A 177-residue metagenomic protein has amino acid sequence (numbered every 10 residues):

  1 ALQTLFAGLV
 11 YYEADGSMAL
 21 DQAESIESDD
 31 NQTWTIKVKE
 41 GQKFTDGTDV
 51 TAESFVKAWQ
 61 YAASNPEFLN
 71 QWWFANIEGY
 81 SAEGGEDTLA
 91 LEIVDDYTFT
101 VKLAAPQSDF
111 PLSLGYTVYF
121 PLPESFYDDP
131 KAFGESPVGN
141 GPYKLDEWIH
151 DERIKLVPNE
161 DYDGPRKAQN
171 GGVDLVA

Functional and structural regions predicted by a protein language model:
A1-D30, V138: N-terminal lobe/hinge region of extracytoplasmic solute-binding protein
Q3, A7, E24, T48 (+4 more regions): Solvent-exposed, polar/charged alpha-helical surfaces in well-ordered, non-transmembrane soluble domains, broadly
L9, S25-I26, G47, V101 (+2 more regions): Residue-level signal for nonpolar/aromatic packing positions in well-ordered secondary structure
V10, A14, N31, E40-K43 (+5 more regions): Sec-exported extracytoplasmic/periplasmic mature domains
S25-L69, T100: Aromatic- and charge-enriched surface segment that lines or borders ligand/interaction sites
E27, W72-E124, E147-I149: Surface-exposed binding/hinge segments that line and control ligand-binding clefts or catalytic entry sites
I36-E40, Y97-Q107, L156-E160: Short, hydrophobic/aromatic-enriched beta-strand segments in well-ordered soluble domains
Q107-A168, G172: Gly/Pro-rich hinge or "lid" segments in bacterial periplasmic/extracellular proteins
